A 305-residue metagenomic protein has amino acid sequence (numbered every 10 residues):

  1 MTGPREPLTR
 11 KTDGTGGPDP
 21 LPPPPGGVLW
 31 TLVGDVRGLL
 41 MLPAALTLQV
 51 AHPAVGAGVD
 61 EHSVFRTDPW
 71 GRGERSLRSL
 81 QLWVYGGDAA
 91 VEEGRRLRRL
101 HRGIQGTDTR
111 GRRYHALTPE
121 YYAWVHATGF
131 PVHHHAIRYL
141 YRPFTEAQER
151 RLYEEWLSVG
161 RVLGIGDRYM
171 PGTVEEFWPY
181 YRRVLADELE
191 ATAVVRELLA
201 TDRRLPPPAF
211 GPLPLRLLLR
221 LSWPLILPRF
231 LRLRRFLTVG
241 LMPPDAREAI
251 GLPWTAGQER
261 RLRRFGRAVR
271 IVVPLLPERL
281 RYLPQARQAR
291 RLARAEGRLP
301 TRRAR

Functional and structural regions predicted by a protein language model:
M1-R305: Mature, function-bearing regions of proteins
